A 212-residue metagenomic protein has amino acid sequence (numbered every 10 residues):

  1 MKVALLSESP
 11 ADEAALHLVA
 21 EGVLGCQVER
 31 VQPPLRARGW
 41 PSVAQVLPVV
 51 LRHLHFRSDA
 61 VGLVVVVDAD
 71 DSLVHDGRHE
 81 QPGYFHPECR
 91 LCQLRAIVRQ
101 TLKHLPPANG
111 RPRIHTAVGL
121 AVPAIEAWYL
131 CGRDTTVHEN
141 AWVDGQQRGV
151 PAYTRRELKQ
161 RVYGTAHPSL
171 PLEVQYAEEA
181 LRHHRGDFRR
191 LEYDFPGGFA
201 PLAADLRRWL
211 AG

Functional and structural regions predicted by a protein language model:
K2, E13-P33, P48-G212: C-terminal accessory helical subdomains adjacent to catalytic cores in phosphodiester- and nucleotide-handling enzymes
E8-S9: Helix N-cap/beta->alpha junction signal
V31-S42: Short beta->alpha junction loops
Q45: Short, contiguous clusters of charged residues that form electrostatic/catalytic patches at enzyme active sites, used
